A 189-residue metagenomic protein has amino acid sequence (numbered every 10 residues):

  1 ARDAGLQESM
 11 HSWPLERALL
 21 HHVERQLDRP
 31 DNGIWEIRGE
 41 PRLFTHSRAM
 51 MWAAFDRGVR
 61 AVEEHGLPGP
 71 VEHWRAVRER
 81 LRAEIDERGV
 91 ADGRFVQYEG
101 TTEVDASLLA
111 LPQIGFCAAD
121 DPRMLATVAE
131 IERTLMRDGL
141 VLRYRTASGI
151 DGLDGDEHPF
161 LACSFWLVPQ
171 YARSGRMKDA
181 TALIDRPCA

Functional and structural regions predicted by a protein language model:
A1-A4, E40-A61, Y98-R123, L153-G175: An alpha-helical repeat/solenoid feature that recognizes helix-turn-helix modules
A1-E84, A106-L109: The feature captures the catalytic groove of carbohydrate-active enzymes
A18-G33, R78-L161, A182-A189: Extended glycan-interaction surfaces of carbohydrate-active proteins
